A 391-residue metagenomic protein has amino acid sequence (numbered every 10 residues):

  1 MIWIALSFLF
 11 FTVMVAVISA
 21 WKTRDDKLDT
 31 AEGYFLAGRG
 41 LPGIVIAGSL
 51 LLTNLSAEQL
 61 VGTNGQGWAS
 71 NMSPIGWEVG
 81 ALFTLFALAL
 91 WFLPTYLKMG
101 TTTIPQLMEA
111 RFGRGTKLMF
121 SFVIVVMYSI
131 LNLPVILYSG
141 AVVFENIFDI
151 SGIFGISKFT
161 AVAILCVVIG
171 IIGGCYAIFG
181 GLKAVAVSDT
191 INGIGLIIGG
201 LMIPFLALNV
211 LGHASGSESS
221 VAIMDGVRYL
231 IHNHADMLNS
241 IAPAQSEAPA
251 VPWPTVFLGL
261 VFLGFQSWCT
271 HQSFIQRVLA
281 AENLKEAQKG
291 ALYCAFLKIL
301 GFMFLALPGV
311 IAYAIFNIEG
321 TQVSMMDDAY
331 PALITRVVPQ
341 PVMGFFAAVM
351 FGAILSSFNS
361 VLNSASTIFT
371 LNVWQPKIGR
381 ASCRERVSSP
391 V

Functional and structural regions predicted by a protein language model:
M1, G38-R39, V45, G62-G76 (+3 more regions): Loop-to-helix junctions at membrane interfaces in multi-pass transport proteins
M1-L60, G180: Membrane-interface "cap" regions at the ends of multi-pass membrane proteins
T12, T53-N54, A81-L85, V125 (+6 more regions): Residue-level recognition of pore/gate-forming positions within transmembrane alpha-helices of multi-pass
V15, L51, S73-I178, G259-S267 (+1 more regions): Helix-loop-helix module between adjacent transmembrane segments
T23-R24, Y34-A37, G65-Q66, W91-K98 (+8 more regions): Helix-loop junctions at the membrane interface of multi-pass solute transporters
L90, L133-L137, A141, F179 (+6 more regions): Membrane-embedded alpha-helices of multi-pass transport/permease systems
R114-G115, G173, P339-A348: Active-site-adjacent bridging/hinge elements
A381-V387: Conserved small/polar residues in nucleotide/adenosyl-binding loops
